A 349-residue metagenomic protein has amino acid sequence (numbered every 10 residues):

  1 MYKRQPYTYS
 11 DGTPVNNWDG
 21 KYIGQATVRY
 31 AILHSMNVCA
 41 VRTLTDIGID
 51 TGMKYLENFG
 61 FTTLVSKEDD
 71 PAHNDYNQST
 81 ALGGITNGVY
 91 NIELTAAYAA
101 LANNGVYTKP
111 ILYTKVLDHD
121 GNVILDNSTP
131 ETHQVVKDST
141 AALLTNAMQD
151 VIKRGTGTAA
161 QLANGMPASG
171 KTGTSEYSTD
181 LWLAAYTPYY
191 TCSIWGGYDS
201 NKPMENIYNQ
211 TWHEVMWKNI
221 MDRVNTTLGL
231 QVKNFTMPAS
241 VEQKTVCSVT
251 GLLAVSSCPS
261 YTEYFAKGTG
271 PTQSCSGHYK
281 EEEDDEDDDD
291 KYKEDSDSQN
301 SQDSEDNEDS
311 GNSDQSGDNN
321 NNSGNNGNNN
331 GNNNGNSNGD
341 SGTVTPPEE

Functional and structural regions predicted by a protein language model:
K3-G52, N77, H119-T145, Q149-D150: Conserved catalytic neighborhood of penicillin-recognizing serine enzymes
G12-K21, G48-L94: Mid-domain, small-residue-enriched loop/turn segments at the edges of structured enzyme/sensor domains
W18, D199-N201, Q299: A short small-residue
Y30, N87-H278: A penicillin-recognizing enzyme superfamily signal
R42-T43, G83-G84, G170-K171: Thr-Gly-centered strand-to-loop micro-motif
L44-I47, K54-F59, K67-Y76, K109-T114 (+1 more regions): Short coil/turn segments at secondary-structure boundaries
S274-E349: Ser/Thr/Gly/Pro-rich low-complexity, disordered linker/stalk segments of secreted and cell-surface proteins
